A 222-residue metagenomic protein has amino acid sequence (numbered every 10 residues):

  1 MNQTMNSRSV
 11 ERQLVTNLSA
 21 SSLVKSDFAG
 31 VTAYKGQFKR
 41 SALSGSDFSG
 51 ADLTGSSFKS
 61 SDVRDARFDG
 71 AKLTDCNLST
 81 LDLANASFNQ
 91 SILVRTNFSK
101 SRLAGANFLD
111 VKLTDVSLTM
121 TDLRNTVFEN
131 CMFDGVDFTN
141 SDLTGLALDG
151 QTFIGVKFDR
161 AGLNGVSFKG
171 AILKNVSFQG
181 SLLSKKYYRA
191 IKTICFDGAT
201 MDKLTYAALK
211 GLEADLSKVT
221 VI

Functional and structural regions predicted by a protein language model:
M1-I222: Tandem repeat scaffolds
